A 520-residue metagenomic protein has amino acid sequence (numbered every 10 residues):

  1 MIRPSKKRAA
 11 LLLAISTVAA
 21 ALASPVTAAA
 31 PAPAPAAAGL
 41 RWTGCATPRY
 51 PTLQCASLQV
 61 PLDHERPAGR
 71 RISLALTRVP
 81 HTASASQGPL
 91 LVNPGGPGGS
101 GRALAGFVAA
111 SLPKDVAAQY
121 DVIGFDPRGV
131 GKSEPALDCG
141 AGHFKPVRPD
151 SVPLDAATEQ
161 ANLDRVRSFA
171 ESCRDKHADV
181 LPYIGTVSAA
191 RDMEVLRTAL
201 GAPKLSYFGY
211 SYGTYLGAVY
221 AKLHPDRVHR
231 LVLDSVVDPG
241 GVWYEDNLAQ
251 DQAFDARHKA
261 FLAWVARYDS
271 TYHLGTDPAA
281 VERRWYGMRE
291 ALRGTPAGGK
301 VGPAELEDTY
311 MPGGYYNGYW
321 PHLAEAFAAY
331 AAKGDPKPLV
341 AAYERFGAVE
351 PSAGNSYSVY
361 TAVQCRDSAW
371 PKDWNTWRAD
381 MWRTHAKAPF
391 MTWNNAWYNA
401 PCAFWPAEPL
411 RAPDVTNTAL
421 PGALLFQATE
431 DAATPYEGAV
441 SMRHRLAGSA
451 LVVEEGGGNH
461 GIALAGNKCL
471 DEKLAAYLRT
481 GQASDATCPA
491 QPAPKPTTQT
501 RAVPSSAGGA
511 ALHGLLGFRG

Functional and structural regions predicted by a protein language model:
M1-A32, M193: Secretory targeting and sorting signals
L12-I15, C45-P61, P127-S133, A221 (+1 more regions): Solvent-exposed, charged interface segments at domain starts and junctions
P25-A38, V108-A109, Q119-G124, M311-K337: An N-terminal domain-start capping segment
P33-E305, A362-G520: Gly/Pro-rich cap/lid or specificity-loop segments adjacent to the active site
R267-A362: Alpha/beta-hydrolase-fold enzymes
